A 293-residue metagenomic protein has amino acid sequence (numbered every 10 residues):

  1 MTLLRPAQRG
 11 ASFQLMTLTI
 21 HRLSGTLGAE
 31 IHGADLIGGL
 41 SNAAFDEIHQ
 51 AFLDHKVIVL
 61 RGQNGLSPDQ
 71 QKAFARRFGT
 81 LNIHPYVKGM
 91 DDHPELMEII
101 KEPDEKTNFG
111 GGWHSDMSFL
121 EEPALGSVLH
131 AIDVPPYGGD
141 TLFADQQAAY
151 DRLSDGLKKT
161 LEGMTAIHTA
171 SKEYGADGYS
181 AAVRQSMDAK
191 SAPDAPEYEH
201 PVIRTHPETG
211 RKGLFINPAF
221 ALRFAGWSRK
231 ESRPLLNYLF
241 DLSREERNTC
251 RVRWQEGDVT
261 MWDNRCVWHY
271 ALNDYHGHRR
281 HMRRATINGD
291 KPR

Functional and structural regions predicted by a protein language model:
M1-T2, E197: Generic N-terminal simple sequence motifs
L3-L4, L15: Leucine-biased recognition of intrinsically disordered, low-complexity hydrophobic segments
F13-Q14, L18-M261, R265-R293: Fe(II)/2-oxoglutarate oxygenase catalytic core
